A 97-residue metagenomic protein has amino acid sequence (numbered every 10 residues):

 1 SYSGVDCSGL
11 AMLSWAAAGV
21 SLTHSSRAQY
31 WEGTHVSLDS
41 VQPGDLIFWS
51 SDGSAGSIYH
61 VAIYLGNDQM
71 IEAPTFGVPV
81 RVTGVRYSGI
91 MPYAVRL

Functional and structural regions predicted by a protein language model:
S1, S51, R81: Second-shell loop/turn segments in exported
S1-P43: Catalytic cysteine-centered active-site loop
S3, S54-A55: Alpha-helix N-cap/loop-to-helix initiation residues
D6, Y59-H60: Short loop/turn microsegments at loop-to-beta-strand junctions
H24-S25, W49-S50, A73: Thr-Gly-centered strand-to-loop micro-motif
W31, V36, A55-Y59, L65-L97: Aromatic- and glycine-rich peptidoglycan recognition patches
P43-G44, H60: Short, surface-exposed beta-edge/turn micro-motifs
L46-F48, I63: Hydrophobic beta-strand signal
